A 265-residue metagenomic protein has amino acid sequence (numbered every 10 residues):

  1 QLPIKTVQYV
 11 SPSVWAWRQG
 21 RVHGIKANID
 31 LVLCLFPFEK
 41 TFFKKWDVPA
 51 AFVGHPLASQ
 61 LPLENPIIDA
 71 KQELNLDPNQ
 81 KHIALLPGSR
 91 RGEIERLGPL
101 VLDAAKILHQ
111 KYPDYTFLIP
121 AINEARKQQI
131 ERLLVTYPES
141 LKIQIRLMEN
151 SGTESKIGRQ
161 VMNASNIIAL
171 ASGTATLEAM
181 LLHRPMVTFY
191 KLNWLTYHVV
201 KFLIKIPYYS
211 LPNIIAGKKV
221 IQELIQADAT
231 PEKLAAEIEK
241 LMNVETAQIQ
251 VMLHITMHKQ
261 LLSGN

Functional and structural regions predicted by a protein language model:
Q1-N265: Nucleotide-activated sugar donor-binding and catalytic core shared by glycosyltransferases and related lipid-linked
